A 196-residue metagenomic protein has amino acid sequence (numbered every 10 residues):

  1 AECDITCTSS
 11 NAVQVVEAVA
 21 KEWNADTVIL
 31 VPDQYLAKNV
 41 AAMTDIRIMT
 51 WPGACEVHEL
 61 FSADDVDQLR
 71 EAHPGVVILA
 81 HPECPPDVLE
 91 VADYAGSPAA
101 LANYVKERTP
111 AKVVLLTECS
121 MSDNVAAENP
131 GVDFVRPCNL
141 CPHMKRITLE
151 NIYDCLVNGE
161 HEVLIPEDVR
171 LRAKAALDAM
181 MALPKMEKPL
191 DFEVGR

Functional and structural regions predicted by a protein language model:
A1-R196: The feature marks the mature, well-folded catalytic cores of soluble enzymes
